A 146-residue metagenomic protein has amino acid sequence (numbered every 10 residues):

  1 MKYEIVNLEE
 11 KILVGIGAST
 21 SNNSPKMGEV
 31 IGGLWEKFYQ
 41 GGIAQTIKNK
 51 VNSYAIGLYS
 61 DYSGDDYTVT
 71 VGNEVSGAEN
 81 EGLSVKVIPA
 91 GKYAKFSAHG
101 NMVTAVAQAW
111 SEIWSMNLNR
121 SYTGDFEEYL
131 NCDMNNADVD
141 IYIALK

Functional and structural regions predicted by a protein language model:
M1-K146: A solvent-exposed interaction/effector surface
